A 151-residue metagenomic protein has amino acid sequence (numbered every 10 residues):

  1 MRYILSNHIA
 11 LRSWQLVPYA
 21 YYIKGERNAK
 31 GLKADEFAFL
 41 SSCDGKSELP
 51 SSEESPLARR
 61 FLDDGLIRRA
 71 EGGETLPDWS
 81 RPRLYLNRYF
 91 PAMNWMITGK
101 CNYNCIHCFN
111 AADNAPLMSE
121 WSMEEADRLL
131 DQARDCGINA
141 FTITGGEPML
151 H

Functional and structural regions predicted by a protein language model:
M1-L5: Hydrophobic packing positions characteristic of elongated beta-solenoid/beta-helix-type spike/fiber shafts
H8-G31, P56-N94: N-terminal [4Fe-4S]-dependent radical SAM core
G31-L32, W121: Alpha-helical hairpin
L32-K33, E54-S55, N114: Short glycine/proline-centered loop/turn elements that form peptide/ligand docking sites
D35-E53: Short acidic, hydrophobic short linear motifs in intrinsically disordered regions
L40-C43, A58, L130: A generic alpha-helix structural signal
R60, P77-H151: Conserved alpha-helical substructure of the radical SAM core
